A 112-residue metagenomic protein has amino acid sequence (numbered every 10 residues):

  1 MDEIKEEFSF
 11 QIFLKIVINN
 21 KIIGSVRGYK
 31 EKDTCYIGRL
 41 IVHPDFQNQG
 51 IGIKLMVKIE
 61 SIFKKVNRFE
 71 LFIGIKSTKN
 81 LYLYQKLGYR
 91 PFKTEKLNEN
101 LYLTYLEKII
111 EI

Functional and structural regions predicted by a protein language model:
M1-D45, M56, I62, E95-L97 (+1 more regions): Acetyl-CoA-dependent GNAT
D33, N67-F69, R90: Short acidic/polar active-site loop segments enriched in Thr and Asp
H43-D45, Q49, K76: Active-site acidic-Proline motif in GNAT/NAT acetyltransferases
I53, F69, L103-E111: Accessory recognition modules or surfaces
I53-K54, S61, K76-T94: Conserved active-site alpha-helix within GNAT-family acetyltransferase domains
M56, I62-G74: Conserved GNAT acetyl-CoA-binding A-motif
E70-L81, L97-L101: Conserved beta-strand-loop-alpha-helix junction that forms the acyl-donor binding cleft
